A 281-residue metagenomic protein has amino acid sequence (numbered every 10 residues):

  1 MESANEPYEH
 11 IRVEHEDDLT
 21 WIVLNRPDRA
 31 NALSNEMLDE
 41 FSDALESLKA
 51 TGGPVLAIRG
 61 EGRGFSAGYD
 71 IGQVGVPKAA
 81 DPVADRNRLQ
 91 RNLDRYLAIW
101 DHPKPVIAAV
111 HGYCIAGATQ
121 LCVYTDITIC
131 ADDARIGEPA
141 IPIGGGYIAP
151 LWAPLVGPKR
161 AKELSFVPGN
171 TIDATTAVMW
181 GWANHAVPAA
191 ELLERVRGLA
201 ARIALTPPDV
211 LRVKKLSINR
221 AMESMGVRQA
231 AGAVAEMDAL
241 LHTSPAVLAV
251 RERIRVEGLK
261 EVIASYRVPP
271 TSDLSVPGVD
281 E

Functional and structural regions predicted by a protein language model:
M1-D17, G169-A174, E194, G198-A201 (+1 more regions): C-terminal alpha-helix plus adjacent terminal tail
M1-E61, D280: Conserved CoA-thioester-binding segment of acyl-CoA-metabolizing enzymes
N5, R12, G60-R95, C114 (+1 more regions): Glycine- (often His-adjacent) and acidic-residue-rich active-site loop that binds/positions the CoA thioester
L33-S34, Y69, K78, A140 (+2 more regions): Short, flexible helix/strand-to-coil boundary loops that buttress conserved ligand/catalytic motifs in alpha/beta
E36-E40, R91, A98, R195 (+1 more regions): Charged catalytic carboxylate motif
L97-P208: Crotonase-fold acyl-CoA enzyme core
